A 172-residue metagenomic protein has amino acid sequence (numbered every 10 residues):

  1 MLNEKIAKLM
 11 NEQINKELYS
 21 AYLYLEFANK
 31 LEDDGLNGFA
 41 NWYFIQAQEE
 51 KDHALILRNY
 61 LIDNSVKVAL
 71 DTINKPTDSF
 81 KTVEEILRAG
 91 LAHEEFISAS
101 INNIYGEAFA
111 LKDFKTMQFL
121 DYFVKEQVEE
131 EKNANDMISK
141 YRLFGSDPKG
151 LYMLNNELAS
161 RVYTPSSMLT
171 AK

Functional and structural regions predicted by a protein language model:
M1-K172: Iron-associated oxidoreductase/ferritin-like identity signal
